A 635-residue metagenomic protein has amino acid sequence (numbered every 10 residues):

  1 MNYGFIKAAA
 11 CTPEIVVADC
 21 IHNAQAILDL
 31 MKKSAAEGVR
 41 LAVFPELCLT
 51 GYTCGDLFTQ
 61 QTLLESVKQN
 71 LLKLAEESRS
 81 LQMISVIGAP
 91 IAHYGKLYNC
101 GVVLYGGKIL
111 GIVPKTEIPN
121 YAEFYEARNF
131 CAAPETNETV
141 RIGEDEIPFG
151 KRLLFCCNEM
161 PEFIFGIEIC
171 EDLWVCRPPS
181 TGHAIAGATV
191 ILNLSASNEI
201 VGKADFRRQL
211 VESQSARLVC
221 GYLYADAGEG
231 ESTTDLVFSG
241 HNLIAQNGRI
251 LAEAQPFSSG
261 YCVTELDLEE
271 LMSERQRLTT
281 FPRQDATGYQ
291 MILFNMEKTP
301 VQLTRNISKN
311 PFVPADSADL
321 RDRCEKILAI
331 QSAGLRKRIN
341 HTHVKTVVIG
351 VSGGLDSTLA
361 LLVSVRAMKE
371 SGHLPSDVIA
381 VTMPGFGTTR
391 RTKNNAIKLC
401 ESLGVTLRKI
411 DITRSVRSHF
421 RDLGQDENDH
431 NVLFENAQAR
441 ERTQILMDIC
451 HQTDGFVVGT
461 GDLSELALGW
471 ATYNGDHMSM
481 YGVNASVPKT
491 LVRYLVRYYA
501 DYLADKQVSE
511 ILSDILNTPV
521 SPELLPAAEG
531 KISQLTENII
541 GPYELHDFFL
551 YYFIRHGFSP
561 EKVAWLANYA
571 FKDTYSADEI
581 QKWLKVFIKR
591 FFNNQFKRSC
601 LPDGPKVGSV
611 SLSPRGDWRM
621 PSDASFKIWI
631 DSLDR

Functional and structural regions predicted by a protein language model:
M1-V348, R366-P375, L407: Enzyme catalytic cores with a strong preference for nitrogen-chemistry domains
I6-K7, N23, F163, C220 (+5 more regions): ATP/NTP-dependent adenylation/nucleotidyl-transfer catalytic domains that generate, transfer, or process NMP-activated
